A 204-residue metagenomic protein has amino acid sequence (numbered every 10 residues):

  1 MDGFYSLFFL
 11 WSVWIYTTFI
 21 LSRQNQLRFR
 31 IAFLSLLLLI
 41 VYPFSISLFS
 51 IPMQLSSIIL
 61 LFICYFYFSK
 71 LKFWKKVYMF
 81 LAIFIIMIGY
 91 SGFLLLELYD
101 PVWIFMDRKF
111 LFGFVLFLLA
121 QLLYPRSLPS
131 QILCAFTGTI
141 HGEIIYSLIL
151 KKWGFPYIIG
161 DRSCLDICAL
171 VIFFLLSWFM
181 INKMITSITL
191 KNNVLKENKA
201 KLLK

Functional and structural regions predicted by a protein language model:
M1-L10, I46-I59, D100-F112: Structural signature of hydrophobic alpha-helical transmembrane segments
D2-L10, Y124-K204: C-terminal transmembrane helix-loop-helix hairpin of multi-pass membrane proteins
S6-Q26: N-terminal signal-anchor/start-transfer transmembrane helix
L10-T17, L34-P43, L60-F66, G89-Y90 (+1 more regions): Hydrophobic, membrane-inserted alpha-helices
F19-R30, Y67-F80, R126: Membrane-interface helix-boundary motifs at transmembrane edges
Q26-I58: Loop-to-helix transition at the N-terminal end of transmembrane alpha-helices
L36-F44, I86-L94, G138-L148: Aromatic-anchored segments of alpha-helical transmembrane domains
I58-L60, L71-G138: Membrane-proximal helix-loop-helix units in multi-pass membrane proteins
